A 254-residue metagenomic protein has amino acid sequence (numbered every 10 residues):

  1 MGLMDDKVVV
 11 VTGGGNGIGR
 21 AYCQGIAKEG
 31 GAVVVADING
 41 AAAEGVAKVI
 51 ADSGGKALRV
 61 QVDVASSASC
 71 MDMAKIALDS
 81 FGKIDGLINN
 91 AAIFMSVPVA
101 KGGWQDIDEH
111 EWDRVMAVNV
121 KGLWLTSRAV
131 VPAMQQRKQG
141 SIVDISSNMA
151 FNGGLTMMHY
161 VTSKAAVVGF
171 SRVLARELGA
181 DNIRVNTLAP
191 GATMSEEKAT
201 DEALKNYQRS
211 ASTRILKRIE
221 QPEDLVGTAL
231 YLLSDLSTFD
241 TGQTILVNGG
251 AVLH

Functional and structural regions predicted by a protein language model:
G2-V34, L174: Canonical Rossmann dinucleotide-binding motif of NAD(H)/NADP(H)-dependent dehydrogenases/reductases, specifically
G40-A41, Q61-M73, E109, E223-D224: The beta1-alpha1 cofactor-binding region of Rossmann-like NAD(H)/NADP(H)-dependent oxidoreductases
D85, Q105-W124, Q139, V143 (+2 more regions): Catalytic Tyr-X3-Lys loop
P98-D113, K198, S210: Substrate-binding pocket helix/loop in short-chain dehydrogenase/reductase
S127, S163, S171: Active-site helix of classical SDR
P132, R176-A180, T238: Alpha-helical segment proximal to the catalytic Tyr-Lys
S147: Residue(s) in the substrate-gating loop at a strand-loop-helix junction that position the organic substrate next
N152, S212, L230, T241-H254: Short C-terminal tail/terminal secondary-structure segment of NAD(P)H-dependent dehydrogenase/reductase domains
